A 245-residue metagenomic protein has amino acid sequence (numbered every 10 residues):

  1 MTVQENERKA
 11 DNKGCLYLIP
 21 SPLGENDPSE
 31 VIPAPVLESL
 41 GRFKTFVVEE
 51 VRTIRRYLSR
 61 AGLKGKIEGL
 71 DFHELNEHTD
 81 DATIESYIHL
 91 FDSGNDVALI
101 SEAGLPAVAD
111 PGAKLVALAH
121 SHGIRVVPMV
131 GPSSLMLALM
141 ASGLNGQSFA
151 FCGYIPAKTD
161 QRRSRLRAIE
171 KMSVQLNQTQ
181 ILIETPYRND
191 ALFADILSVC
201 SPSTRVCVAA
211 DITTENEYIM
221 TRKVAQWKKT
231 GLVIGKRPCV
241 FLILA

Functional and structural regions predicted by a protein language model:
T2-L75: Glycine-rich, flexible N-terminal cofactor/catalytic loop recognition
T2-V3, R8-A10, G14-Y17, H73 (+2 more regions): A contiguous loop/helix-start segment that scaffolds small-molecule binding in enzyme catalytic cores
L23-E25, E102-P106, P186-Y187: Short glycine-rich anion-binding loops that position phosphate/pyrophosphate groups of nucleotides and phosphorylated
L40-F46, G123-V127, T179-Q180: Short active-site oxyanion
R52-I54, G104, S134, R188: Alpha-helix capping/helix-boundary segments
H73-D80, I155-T159: Conserved helicase motor
N76, I84-V126: Glycine/small-residue-rich loop that forms an oxyanion/phosphate-binding "nest" at active or ligand-binding sites
K114-M172: Class I SAM-dependent methyltransferase SAM-binding "motif I" and its flanking Rossmann-like core
